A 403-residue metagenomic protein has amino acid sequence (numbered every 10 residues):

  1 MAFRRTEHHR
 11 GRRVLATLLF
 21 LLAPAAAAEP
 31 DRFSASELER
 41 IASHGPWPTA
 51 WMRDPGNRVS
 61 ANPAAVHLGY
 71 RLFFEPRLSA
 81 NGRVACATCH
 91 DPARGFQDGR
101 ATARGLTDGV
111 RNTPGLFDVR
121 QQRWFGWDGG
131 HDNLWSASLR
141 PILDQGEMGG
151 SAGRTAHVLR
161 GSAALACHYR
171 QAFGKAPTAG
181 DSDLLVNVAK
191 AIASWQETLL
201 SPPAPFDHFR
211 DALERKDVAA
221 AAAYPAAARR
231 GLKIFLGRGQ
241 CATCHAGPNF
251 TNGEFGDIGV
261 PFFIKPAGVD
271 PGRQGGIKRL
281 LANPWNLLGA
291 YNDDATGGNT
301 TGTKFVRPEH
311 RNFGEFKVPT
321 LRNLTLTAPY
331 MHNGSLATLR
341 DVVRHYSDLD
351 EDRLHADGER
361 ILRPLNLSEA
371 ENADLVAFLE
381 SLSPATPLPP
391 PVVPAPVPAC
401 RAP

Functional and structural regions predicted by a protein language model:
F3, R10, A27-P403: Periplasmic c-type cytochrome electron-transfer domains
R4-E7, L22: Charged catalytic cores and adjacent phosphate/nucleic-acid-binding surfaces used for phosphate/nucleic-acid chemistry
R10-T17: Sec-dependent signal peptide recognition, specifically the positively charged N-region followed immediately by
L19-A27: Hydrophobic h-region of N-terminal signal peptides that target proteins for export in Gram-negative bacteria
